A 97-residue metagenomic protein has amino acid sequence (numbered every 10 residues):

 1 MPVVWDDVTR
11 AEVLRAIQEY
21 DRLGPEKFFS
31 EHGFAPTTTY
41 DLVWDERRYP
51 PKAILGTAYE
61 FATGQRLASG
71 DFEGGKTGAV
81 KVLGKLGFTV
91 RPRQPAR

Functional and structural regions predicted by a protein language model:
M1-R97: Intrinsically disordered, charged low-complexity linkers and terminal tails that flank or connect structured domains
